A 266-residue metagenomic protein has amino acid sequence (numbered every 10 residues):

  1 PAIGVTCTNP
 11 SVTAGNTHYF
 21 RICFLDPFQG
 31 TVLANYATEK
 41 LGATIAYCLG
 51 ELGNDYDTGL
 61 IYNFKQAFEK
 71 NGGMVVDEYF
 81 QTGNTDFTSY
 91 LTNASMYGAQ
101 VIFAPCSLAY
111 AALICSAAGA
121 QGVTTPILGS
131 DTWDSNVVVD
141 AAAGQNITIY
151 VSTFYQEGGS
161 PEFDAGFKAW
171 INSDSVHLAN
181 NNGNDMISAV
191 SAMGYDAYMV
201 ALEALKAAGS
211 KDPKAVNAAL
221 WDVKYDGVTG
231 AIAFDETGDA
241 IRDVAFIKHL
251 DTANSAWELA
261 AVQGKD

Functional and structural regions predicted by a protein language model:
P1, V5, Y36-K40, L52 (+8 more regions): Structured segments of extracytoplasmic/periplasmic soluble domains in secreted or envelope-associated proteins
P1-F20: Flexible loop/hinge segments that line or gate small-molecule binding clefts
A2, L60-E157: Extracellular/periplasmic bilobed ligand-binding domains
T8, Q29-L33, Y56, L60-A67 (+8 more regions): Stable alpha-helical elements in mature extracytoplasmic
T17-C23, G50-G53, Y150-E157, G183-A189 (+1 more regions): Second-shell loop/turn segments in exported
H18-T82, V101: An alpha-beta-alpha
C115-Y195, L250-G264: Extracellular/periplasmic periplasmic-binding protein-like sensory domains
S175-A192, V200-A256: Segments of small-molecule ligand-sensing domains
